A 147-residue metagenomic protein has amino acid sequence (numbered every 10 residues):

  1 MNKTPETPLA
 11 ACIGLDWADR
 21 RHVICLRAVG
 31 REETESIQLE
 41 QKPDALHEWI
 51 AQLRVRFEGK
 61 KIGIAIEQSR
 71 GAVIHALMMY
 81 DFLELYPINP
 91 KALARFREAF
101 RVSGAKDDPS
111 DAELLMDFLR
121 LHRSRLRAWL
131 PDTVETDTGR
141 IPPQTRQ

Functional and structural regions predicted by a protein language model:
M1-Q147: Phosphate- and other anionic-substrate recognition elements at nucleic-acid/protein interfaces
